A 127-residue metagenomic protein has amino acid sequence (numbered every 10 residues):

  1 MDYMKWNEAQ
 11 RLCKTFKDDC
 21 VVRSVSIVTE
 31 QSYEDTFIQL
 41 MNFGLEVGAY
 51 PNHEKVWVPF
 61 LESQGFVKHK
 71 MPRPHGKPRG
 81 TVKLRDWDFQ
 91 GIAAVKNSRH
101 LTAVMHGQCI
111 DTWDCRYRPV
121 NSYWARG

Functional and structural regions predicted by a protein language model:
M1-Y50, E54-G65: Active-site nucleophile-adjacent alpha helix/oxyanion-hole segment immediately C-terminal to the catalytic cysteine
G44-R99, M105-G107, D111-D114, W124: Conserved active-site-adjacent core of cysteine acyl-enzyme catalytic domains
Y117-G127: Glycine-rich, aromatic-bearing surface loops/beta-hairpins
